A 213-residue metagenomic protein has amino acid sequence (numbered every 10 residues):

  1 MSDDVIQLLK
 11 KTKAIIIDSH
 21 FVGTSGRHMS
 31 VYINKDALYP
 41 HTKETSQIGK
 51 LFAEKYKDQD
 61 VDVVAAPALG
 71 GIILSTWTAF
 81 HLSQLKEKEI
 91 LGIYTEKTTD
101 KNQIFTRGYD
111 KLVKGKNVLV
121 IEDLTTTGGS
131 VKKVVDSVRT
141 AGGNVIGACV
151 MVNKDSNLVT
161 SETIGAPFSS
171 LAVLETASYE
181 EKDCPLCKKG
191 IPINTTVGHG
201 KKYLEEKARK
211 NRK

Functional and structural regions predicted by a protein language model:
M1-D60, H199-K213: Active-site-facing substrate-recognition patch
S2-L8, V135-K213: PRPP-dependent phosphoribosyltransferase catalytic core
K13, H20-G23, Y109-K111, T160 (+1 more regions): Short secondary-structure boundary/capping segments
I16-S19, D100-R107, S156-N157: A short, acidic/glycine-rich surface segment
E54, T76, F80-Q84, D136 (+1 more regions): Short, well-ordered alpha-helices that flank and scaffold nucleotide-derived cofactor binding pockets
D60-L69: Short glycine-rich phosphate-binding loop at a beta-alpha junction
L74-L119, G129, K210-N211: Short, glycine/charge-rich flexible loops or terminal/linker lids adjacent to PRPP-binding catalytic cores
D110-V150: A contiguous pocket-lining binding segment that forms or flanks enzyme active sites
